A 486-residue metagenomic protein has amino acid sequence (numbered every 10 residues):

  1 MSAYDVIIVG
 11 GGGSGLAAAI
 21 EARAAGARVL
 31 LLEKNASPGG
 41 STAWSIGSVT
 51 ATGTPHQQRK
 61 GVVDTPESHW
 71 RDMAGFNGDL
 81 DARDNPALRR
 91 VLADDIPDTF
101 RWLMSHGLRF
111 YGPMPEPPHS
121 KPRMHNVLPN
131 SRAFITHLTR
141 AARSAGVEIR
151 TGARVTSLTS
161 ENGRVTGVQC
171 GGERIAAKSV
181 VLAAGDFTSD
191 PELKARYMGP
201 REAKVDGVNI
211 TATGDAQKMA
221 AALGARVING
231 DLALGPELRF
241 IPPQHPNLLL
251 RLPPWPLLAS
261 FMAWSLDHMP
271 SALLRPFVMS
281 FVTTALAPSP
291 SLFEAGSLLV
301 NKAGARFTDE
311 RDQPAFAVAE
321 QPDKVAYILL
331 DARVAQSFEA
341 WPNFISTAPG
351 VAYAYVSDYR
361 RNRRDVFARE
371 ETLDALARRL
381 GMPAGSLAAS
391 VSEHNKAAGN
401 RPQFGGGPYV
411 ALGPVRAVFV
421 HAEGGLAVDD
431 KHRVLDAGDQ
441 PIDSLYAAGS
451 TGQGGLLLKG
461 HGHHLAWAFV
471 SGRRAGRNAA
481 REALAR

Functional and structural regions predicted by a protein language model:
S2-Y4, C170-S179: Core beta-strand elements of the Rossmann-like FAD/NAD(P) dinucleotide-binding domain in flavoenzyme oxidoreductases
V6-L31: N-terminal Rossmann-like FAD-binding beta1-loop-alpha1 element of flavoenzymes
I20-E21, F316, F338-S346, G424-R486: C-terminal structured subdomain/cap of oxidoreductase catalytic cores
A27-R28, K34-E148, L299, R306: Conserved N-terminal/central alpha/beta ligand/cofactor-binding core
T151-R164: A conserved short coil-to-beta-strand element within the FAD-binding core of flavoproteins
I175-A259, L465, R474, N478: Glycine-rich loop(s) and the adjacent beta-strand/alpha-helix scaffold that form part
T213, Q217-M219, L223-R379: An anion/pyrophosphate-binding glycine-rich loop and adjacent beta-alpha core in soluble alpha-beta enzymes
M382-G455, K459: A glycine-rich dinucleotide-binding beta-alpha-beta segment and adjacent secondary-structure elements that constitute
